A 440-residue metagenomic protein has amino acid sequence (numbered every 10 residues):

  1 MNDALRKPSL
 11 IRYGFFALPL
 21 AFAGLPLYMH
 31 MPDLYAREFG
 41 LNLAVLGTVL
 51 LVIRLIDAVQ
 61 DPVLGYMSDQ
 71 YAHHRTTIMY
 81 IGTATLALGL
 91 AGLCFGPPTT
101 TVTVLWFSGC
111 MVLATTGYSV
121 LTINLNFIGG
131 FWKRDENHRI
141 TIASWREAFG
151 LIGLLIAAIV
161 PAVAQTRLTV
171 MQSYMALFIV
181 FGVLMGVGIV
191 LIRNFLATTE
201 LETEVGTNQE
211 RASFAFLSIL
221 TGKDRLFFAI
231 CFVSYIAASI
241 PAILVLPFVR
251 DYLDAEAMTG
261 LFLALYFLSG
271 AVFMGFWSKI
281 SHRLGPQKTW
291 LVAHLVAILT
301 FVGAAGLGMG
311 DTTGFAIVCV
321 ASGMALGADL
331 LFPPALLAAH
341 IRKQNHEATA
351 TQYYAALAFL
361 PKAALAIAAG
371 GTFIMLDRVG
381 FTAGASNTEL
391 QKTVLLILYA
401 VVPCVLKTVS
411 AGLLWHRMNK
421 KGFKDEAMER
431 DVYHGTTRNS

Functional and structural regions predicted by a protein language model:
N2-G435: Membrane-embedded alpha-helical bundles of multi-pass transporters/translocases, especially carrier/permease families
